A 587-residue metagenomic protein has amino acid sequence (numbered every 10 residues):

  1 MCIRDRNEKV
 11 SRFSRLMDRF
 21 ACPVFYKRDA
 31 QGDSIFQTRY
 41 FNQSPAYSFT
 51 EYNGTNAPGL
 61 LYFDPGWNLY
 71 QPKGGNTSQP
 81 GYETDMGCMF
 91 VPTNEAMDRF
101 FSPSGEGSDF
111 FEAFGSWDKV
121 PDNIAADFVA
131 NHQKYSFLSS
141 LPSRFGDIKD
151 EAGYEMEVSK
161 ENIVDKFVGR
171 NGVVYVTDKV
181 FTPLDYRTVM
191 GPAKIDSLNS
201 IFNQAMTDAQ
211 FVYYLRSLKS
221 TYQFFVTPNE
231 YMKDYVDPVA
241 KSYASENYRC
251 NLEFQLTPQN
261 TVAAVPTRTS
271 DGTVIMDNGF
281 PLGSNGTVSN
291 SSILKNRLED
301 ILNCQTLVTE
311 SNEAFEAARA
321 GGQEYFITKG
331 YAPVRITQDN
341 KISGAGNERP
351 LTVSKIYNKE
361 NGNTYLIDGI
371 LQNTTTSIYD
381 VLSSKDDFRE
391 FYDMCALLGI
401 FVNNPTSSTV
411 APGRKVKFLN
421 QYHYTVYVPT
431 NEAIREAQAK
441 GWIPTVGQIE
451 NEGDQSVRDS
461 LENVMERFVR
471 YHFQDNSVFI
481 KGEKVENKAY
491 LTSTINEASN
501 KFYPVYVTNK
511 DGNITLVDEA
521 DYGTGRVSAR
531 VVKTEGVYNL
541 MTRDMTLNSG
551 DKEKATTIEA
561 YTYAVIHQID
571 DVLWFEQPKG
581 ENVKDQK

Functional and structural regions predicted by a protein language model:
R4-K587: Mature, structured domains of secreted/extracytosolic soluble proteins
